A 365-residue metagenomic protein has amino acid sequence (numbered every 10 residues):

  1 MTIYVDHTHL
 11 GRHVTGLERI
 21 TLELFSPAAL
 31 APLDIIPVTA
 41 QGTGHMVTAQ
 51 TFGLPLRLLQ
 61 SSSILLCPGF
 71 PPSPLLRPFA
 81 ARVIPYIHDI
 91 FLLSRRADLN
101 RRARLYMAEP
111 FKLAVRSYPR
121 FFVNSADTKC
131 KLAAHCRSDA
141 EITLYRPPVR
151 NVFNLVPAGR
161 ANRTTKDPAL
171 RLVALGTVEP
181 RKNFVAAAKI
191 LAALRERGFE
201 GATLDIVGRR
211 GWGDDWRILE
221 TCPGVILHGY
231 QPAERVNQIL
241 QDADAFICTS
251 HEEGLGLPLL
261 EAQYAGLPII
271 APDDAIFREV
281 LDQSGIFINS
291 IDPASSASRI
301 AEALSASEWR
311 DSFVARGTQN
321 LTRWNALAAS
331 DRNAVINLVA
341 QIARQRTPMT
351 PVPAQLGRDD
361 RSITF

Functional and structural regions predicted by a protein language model:
M1-F365: Carbohydrate transferase catalytic cores enriched for Leloir-type hexosyltransferases
